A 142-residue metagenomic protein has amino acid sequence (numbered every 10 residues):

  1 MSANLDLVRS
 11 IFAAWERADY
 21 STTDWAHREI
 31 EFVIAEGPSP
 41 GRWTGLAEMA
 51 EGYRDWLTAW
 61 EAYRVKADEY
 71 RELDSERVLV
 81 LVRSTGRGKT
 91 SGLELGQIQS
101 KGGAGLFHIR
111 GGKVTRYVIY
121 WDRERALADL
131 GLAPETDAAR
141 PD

Functional and structural regions predicted by a protein language model:
M1-D142: C-terminal and inter-domain tail/linker signature
